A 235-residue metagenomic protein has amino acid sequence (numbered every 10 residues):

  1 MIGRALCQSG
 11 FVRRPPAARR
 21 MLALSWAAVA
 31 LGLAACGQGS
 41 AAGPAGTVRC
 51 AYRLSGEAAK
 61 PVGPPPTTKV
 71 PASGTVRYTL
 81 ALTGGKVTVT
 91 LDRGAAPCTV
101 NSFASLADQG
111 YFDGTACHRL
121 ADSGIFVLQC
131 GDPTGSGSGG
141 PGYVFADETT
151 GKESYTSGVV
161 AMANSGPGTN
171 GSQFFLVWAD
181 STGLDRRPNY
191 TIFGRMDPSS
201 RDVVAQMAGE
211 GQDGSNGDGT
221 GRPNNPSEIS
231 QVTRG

Functional and structural regions predicted by a protein language model:
I2, C7-G235: Cyclophilin-like peptidyl-prolyl cis-trans isomerases
